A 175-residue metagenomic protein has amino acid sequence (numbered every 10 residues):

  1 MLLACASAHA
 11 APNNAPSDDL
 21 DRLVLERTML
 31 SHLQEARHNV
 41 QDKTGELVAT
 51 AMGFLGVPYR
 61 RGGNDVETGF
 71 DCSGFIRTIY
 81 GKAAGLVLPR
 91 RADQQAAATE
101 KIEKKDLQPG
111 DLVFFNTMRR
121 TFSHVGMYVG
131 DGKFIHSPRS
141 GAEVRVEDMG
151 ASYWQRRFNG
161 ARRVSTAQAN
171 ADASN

Functional and structural regions predicted by a protein language model:
L3-S7: N-terminal signal peptide c-region/cleavage motif recognized by signal peptidases
A11-D21, L30-E35, F122, V129-N175: Aromatic- and glycine-rich peptidoglycan recognition patches
L20-A49: N-terminal targeting signals for Sec/Tat export/insertion, comprising classic cleavable signal peptides
E35-N39, L86-E143, D148: ...with weaker cross-activation on analogous glycine-rich loops/strands in unrelated enzymes
H38-G45, V66-G74, K101, S152-Q155: Soluble non-cytosolic domains of exported or imported proteins
N39, T50-P58, T78-L86, S137 (+1 more regions): Structured segments of extracytoplasmic/periplasmic soluble domains in secreted or envelope-associated proteins
G45, A49-G53, G74-T78, K82 (+2 more regions): Solvent-exposed, polar/charged alpha-helical surfaces in well-ordered, non-transmembrane soluble domains, broadly
V57-P109: Catalytic cysteine-centered active-site loop
